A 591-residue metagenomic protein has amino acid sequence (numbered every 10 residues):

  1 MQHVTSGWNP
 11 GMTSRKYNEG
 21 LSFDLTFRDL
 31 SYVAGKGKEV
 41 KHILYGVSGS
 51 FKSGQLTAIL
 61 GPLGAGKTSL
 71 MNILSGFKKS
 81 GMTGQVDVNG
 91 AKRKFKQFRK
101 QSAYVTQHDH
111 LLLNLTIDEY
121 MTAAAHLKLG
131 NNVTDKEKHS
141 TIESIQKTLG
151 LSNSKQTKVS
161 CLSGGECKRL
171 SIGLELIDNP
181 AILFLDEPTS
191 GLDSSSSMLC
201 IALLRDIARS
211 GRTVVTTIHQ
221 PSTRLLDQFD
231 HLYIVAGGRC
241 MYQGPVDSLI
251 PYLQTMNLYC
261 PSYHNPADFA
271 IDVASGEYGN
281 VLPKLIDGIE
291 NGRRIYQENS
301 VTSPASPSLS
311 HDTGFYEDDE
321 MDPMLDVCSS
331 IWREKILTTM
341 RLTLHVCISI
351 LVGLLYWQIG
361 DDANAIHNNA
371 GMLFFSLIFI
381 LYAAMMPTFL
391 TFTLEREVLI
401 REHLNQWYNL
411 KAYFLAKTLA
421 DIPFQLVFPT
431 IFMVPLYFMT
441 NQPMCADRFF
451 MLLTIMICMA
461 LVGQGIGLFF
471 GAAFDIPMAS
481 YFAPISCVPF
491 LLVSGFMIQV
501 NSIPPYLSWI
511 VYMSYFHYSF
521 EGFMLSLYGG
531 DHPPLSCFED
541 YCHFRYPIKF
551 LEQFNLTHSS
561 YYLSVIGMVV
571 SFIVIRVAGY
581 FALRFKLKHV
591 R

Functional and structural regions predicted by a protein language model:
M1-S48, S53, P62, Q85-V88 (+11 more regions): Topological signature of polytopic alpha-helical transporters
L74-G76: Helix-to-loop junction immediately C-terminal to a conserved catalytic motif
K158-L162: Conserved ABC ATPase signature
I172, C200: Hydrophobic anchor residue at the start of the ABC signature
E175-L176: ABC ATPase C-loop
L183-E187: Catalytic Walker B motif of ABC-type/P-loop ATPase nucleotide-binding domains
S194-S195: Helix N-cap at the start of a conserved alpha-helix in ABC-type nucleotide-binding domains
M241, T255-C260, W332-R591: Membrane-spanning alpha-helical segments of multipass transporters and channels
